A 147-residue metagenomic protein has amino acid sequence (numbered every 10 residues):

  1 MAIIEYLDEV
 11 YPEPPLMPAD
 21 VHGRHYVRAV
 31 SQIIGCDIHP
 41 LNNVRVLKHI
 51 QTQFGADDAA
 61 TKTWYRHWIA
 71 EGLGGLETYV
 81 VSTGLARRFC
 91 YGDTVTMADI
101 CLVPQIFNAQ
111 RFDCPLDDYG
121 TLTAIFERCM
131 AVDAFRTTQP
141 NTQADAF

Functional and structural regions predicted by a protein language model:
M1-A60, V81: GST-like domain detector, emphasizing the conserved glutathione-binding G-site in the N-terminal thioredoxin-like
I4, D8, R28-S31, L73 (+3 more regions): Non-transmembrane alpha-helical segments in soluble domains of secreted/periplasmic/extracellular proteins
E13, T78-Y91, A134-Q139: Surface-exposed helix-capping loop/turn segments at secondary-structure junctions
L16-Y26, Y65, A86-A98: All-alpha amphipathic helical-bundle segments outside canonical DNA-binding/catalytic cores that form hydrophobic
H39-P40, Q53, A109-D117: Short helix-capping/linker segments at secondary-structure and domain boundaries
R45, F89-P115, R128-A131, R136: GST superfamily/GST-like fold recognition
T63-S82: Amphipathic alpha-helical packing segments from all-alpha helical-bundle domains
D118-F147: Long hydrophobic alpha-helical segments typical of transmembrane helices together with their membrane-interfacial
